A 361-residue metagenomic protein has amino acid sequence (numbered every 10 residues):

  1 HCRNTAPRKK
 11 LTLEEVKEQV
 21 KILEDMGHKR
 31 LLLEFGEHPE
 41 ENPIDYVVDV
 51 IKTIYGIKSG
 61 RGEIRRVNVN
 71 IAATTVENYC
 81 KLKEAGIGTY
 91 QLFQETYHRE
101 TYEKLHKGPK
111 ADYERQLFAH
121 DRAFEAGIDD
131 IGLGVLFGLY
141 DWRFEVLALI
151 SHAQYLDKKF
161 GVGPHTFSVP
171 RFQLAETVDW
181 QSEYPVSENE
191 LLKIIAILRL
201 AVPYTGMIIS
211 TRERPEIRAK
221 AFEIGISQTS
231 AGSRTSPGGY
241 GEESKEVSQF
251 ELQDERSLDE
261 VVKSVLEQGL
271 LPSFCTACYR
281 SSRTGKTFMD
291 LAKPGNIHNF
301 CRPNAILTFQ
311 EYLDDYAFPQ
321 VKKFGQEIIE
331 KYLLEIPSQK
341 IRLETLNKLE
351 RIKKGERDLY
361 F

Functional and structural regions predicted by a protein language model:
H1-T5, V48-N70, K83, G88 (+4 more regions): Mobile, glycine- and charge-enriched loop segments and immediately flanking short secondary-structure elements within
C2-Q19, L23-A123, D130-L133, F137-L139 (+1 more regions): Core AdoMet radical
T5, Y102-L105, V178-Q181, E242-E243: Short acidic, glycine/proline-rich loop/turn micro-motifs
D25, G56-S59, E125, Y155-K158 (+2 more regions): Generic secondary-structure signature for well-ordered alpha-helical cores
E34-F35, T89, E114-V178, S187-E216 (+2 more regions): Conserved C-terminal portion of the radical SAM core fold that forms the substrate/S-adenosylmethionine-binding
I44-G56, K83-Q91, W142-F160, E188 (+3 more regions): Short, electropositive alpha-helical surface patch
L105-K110, Q181-Y184, V247-S248: Short glycine-enriched, charge-decorated loop/helix-capping segments at active-site entrances that position
A219-T229, S233-F361: Radical SAM enzyme core and accessory elements
